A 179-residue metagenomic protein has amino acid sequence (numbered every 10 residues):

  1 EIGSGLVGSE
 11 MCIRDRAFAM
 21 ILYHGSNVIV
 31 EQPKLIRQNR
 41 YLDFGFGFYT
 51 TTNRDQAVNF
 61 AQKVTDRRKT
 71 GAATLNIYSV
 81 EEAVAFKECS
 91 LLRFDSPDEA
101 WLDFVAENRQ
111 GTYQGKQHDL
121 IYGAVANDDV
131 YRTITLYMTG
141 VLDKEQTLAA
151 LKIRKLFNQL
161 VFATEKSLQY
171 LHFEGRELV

Functional and structural regions predicted by a protein language model:
E1-D15: Single conserved hydrophobic/aromatic residue that forms the stacking wall/gate of nucleotide- or nucleobase-binding
L6-G8, V28, L178: Polar low-complexity intrinsically disordered regions enriched in Ser/Thr and small residues
A17-F18, V30, L42-D43, N59 (+1 more regions): Conserved NAD+-utilizing ADP-ribose enzyme module
M20-T51: Short N-terminal edge-element motif at the start of the domain
